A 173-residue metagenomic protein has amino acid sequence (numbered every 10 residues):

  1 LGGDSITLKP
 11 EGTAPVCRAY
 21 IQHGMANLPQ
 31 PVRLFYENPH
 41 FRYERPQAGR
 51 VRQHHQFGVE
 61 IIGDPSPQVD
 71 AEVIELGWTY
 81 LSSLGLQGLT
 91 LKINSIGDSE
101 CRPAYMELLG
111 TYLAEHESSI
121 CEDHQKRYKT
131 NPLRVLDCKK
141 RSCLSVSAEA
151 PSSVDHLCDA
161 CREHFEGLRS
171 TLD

Functional and structural regions predicted by a protein language model:
L1-D173: TRNA-recognition modules of translation machinery and tRNA-sensing kinases, especially anticodon-binding
